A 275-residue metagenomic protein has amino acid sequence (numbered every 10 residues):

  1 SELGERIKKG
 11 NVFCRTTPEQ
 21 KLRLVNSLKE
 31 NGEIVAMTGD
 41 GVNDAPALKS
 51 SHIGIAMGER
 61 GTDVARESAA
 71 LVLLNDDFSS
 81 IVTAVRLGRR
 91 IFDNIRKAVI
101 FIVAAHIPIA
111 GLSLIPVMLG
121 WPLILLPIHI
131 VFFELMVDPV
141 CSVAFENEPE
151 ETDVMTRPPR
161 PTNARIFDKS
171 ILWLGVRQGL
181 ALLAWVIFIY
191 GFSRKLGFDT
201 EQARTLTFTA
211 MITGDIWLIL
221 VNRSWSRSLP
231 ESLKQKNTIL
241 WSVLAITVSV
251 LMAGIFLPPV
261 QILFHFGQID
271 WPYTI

Functional and structural regions predicted by a protein language model:
S1-M37, S51, A56-S226: Membrane-embedded transport module
L48: Basic, alpha-helical nucleic-acid-binding regions used in initiation and control of genome expression
T209-I275: C-terminal transmembrane module of polytopic membrane proteins
